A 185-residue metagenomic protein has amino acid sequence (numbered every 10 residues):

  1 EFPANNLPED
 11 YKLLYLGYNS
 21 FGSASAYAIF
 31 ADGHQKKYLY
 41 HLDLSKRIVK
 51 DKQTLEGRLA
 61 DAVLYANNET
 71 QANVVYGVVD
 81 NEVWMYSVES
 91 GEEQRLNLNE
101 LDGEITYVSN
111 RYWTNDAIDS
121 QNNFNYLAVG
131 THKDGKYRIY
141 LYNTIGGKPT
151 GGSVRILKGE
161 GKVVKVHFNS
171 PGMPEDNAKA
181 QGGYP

Functional and structural regions predicted by a protein language model:
F2-N6, I48-T54, E92-N99, G151-L157: A short beta-strand motif characteristic of beta-propeller blades
P8-S20, G57-N68, D102-A117, E160-N177: Repeated scaffold domains used in trafficking and secretory/extracellular systems, primarily beta-propellers
G17, A26-A28, Q53, A62 (+5 more regions): Small side chains
S23-D32, Q71-V78, N123-T131, P174-K179 (+1 more regions): Short beta-strand elements that form the blades of beta-propeller/WD-repeat-like and other beta-sheet-rich scaffold
H34-H41, D80-Y86, D134-Y142: Structural motif
D43-K46, V88-G91, T144-G146: Short loop/turn segments that connect beta-strands within beta-propeller blades
D51-R58, Y65-N68, V75-V88: Eukaryotic tandem repeat interaction scaffolds
D102-H132, Y137-Y140: Intrinsically disordered, low-complexity segments enriched in Gly and acidic/Ser/Thr residues that form flexible
